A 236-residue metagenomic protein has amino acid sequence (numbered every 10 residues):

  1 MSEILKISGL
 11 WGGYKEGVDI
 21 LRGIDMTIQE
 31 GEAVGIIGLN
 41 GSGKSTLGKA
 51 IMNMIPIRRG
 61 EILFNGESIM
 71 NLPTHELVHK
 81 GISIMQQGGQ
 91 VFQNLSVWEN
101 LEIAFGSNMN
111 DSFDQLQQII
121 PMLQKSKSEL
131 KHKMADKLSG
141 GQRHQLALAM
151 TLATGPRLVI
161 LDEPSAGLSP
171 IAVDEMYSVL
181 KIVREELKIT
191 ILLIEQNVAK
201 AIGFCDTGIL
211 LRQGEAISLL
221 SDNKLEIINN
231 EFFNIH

Functional and structural regions predicted by a protein language model:
M1-I7, W11-G23, M54, P73-T74: A short, flexible loop at the N-terminus of ABC-type nucleotide-binding domains that lies
I37-L39: The feature captures the beta-strand-to-loop junction immediately N-terminal to the Walker
G60-S68, K80, Q115, I120: Conserved ABC transporter NBD signature motif
S68-G89, K131-H132, K224-N230: ABC ATPase NBD coupling module
M134-L138: Conserved ABC ATPase signature
T151-L152: ABC ATPase C-loop
V159-E163: Catalytic Walker B motif of ABC-type/P-loop ATPase nucleotide-binding domains
D174-E186: Helical segment within the ABC ATPase nucleotide-binding domain
